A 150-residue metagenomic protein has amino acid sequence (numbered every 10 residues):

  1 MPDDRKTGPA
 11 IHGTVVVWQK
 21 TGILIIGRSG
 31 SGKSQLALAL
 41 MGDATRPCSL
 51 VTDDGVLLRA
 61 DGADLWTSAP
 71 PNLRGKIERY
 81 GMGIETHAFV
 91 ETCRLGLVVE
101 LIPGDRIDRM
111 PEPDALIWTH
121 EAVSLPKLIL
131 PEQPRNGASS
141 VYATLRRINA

Functional and structural regions predicted by a protein language model:
M1-I23: Extreme N-terminal, non-catalytic leader segments that precede Walker-type/kinase nucleotide-binding cores
M1-R5, E78, P134-N136, R147-I148: Charge-biased, low-complexity intrinsically disordered regions
G13-V15, G55, A115: Short, acidic/polar N-cap/turn motifs at the starts of alpha helices
K20-G42: Glycine-rich phosphate-binding P-loop
D43-A44, T144: Conserved short hydrophobic interaction patches
T45-L101: Conserved nucleotide-sensing/catalytic segment adjacent to the nucleotide-binding pocket in NTP-handling enzymes
E91-A150: Conserved NTP phosphate-binding and transfer environment spanning the P-loop NTPase/kinase superfamily
